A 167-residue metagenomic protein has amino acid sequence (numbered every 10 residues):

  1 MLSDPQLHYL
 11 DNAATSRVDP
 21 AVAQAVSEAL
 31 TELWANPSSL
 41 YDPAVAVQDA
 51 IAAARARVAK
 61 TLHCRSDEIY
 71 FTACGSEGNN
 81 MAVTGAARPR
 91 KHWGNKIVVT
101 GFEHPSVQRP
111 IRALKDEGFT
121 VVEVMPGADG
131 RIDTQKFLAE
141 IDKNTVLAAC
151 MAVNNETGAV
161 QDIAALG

Functional and structural regions predicted by a protein language model:
M1-G167: Pyridoxal 5′-phosphate
